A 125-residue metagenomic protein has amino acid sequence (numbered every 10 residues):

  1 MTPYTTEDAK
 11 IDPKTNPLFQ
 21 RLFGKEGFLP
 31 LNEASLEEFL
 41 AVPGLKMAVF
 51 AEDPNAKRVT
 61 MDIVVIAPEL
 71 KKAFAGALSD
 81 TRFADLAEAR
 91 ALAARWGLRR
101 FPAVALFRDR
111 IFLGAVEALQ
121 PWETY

Functional and structural regions predicted by a protein language model:
M1-L45: N-terminal leader/targeting and pre-domain segments
P30, V49-P54, P68-A91: Thiol-based oxidoreductase modules, predominantly thioredoxin-like and allied folds used for disulfide exchange
L36, A87-A91, W122: A short acidic, often aromatic-flanked loop/helix-cap motif at beta-alpha or helix-coil junctions that lines enzyme
M47-A48, V104: Hydrophobic beta-strand anchors of alpha/beta hydrolase catalytic cores
E52-V64: Conserved redox-active cysteine motifs that mediate thiol-disulfide chemistry, especially di-cysteine Cys-X(1-2)-Cys
V64-A67, P121-W122: Glycine-rich, phosphate-binding/catalytic loops in enzymes
R82-R108: Amphipathic protein-protein interaction modules
R100-Y125: Non-catalytic, surface beta->alpha helical segment in thiol-disulfide oxidoreductase systems
